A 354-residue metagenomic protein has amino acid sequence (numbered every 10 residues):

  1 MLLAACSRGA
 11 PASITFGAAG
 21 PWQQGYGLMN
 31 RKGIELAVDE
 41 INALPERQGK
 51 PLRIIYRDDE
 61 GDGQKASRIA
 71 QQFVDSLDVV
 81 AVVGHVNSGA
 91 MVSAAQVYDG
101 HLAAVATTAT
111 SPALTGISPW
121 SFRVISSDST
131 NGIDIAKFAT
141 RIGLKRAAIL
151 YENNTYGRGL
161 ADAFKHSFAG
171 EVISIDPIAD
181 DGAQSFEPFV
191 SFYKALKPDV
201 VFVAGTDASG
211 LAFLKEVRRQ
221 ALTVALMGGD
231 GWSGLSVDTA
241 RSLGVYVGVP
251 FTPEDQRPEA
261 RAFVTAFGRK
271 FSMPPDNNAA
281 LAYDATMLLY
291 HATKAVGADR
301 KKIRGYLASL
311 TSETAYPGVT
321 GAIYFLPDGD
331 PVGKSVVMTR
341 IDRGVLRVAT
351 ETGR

Functional and structural regions predicted by a protein language model:
L3-R354: Extracytosolic ligand-binding ectodomains
